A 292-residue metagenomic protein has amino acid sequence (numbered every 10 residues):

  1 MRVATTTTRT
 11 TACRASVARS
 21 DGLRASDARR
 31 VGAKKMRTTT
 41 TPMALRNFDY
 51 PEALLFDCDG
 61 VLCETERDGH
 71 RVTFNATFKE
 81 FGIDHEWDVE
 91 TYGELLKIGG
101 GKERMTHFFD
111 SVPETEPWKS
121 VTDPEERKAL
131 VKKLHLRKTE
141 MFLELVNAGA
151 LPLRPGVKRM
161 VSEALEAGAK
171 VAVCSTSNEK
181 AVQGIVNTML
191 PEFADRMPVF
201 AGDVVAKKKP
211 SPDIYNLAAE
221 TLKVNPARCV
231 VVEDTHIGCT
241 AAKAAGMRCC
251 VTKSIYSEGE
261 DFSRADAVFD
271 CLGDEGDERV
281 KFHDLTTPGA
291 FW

Functional and structural regions predicted by a protein language model:
M1-N47: N-terminal chloroplast transit peptides
L45-D49, K158, S162, N178-W292: Asp-based, Mg2+/Mn2+-dependent phosphohydrolase catalytic module
L45-P155, E166: N-terminal helical cap/lid subdomain that shapes the substrate entry/recognition surface in HAD-like hydrolases
V61, S175-S177: Conserved phosphate-coupling serine/threonine residues in phosphotransfer and NTP-handling enzymes
G168-A169, M247: A generic structural motif
A169-V171, S175: A structural preference for short, pocket-lining loop segments at secondary-structure junctions
